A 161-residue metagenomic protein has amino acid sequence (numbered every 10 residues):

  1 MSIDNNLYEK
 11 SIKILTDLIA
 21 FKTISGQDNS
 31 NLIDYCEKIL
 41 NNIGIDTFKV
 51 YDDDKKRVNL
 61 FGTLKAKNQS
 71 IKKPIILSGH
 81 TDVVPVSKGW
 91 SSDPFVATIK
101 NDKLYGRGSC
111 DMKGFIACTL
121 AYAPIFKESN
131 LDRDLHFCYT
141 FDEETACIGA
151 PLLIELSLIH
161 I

Functional and structural regions predicted by a protein language model:
S2-R107, E128-L131: Acidic/His- and Gly-rich active-site-bordering loop/insert found across diverse amide/peptide-bond hydrolases
G26, I159-H160: Short intrinsically disordered, low-complexity coil segments enriched in acidic
M112-I159: Acidic/histidine-rich catalytic neighborhood of metal-dependent amide-processing enzymes
